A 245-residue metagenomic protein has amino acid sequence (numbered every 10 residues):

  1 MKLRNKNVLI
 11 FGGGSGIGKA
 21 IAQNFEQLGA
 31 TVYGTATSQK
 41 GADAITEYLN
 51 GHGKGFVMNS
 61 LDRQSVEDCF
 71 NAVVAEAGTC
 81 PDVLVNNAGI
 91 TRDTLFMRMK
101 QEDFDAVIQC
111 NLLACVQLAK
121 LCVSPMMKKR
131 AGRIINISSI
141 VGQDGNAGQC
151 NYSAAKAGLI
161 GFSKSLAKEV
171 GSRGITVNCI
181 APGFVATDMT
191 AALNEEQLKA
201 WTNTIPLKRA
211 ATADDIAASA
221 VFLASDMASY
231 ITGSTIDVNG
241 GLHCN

Functional and structural regions predicted by a protein language model:
K2, A131, R209-C244: C-terminal substrate-recognition "lid" of short-chain dehydrogenase/reductases
G14-S15: Conserved glycine-rich cofactor-binding loop
L28-A44: Conserved glycine-rich Rossmann-like NAD(P)H-binding loop of the short-chain dehydrogenase/reductase
L95-F96, K100-I108, T190, W201: Substrate-binding pocket helix/loop in short-chain dehydrogenase/reductase
A119, A155, S163: Active-site helix of classical SDR
S124, K168-S172, S229: Alpha-helical segment proximal to the catalytic Tyr-Lys
S139: Residue(s) in the substrate-gating loop at a strand-loop-helix junction that position the organic substrate next
